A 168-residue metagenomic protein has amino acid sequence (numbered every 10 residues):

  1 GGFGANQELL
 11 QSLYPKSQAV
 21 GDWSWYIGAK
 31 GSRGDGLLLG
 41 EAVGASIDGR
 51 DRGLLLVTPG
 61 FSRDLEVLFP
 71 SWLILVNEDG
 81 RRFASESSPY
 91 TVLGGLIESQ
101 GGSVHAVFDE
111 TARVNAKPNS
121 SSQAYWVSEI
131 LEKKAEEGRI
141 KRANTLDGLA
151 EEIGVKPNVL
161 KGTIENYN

Functional and structural regions predicted by a protein language model:
G1-T58: Glycine-rich loop(s) and the adjacent beta-strand/alpha-helix scaffold that form part
Q11-S12, S88, G162-T163: Composition- and surface-driven signal marking solvent-exposed, interaction-prone regions in large proteins
Y14, Y26, Y90, Y125-W126 (+1 more regions): Sequence-level detector for tyrosine residue identity
V20-W23, I130-E132, L160: A short, structure-level motif marking secondary-structure boundaries and short turns
L37-L39, V43-V155: An anion/pyrophosphate-binding glycine-rich loop and adjacent beta-alpha core in soluble alpha-beta enzymes
G148-N168: C-terminal catalytic domains of large/alpha subunits in multi-subunit enzymes
